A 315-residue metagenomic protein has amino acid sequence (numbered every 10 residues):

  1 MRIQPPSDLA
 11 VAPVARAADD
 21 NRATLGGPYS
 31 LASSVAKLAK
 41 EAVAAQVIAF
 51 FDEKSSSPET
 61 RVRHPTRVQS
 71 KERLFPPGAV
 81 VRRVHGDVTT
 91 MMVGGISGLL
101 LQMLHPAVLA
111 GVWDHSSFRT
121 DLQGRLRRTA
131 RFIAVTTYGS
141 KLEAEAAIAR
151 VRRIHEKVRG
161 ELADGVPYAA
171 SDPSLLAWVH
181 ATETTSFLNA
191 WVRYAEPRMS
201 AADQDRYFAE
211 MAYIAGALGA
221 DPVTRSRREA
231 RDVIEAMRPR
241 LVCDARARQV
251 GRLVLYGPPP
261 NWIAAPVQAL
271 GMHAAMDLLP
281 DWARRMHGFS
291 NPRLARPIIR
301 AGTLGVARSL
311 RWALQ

Functional and structural regions predicted by a protein language model:
R2-W178, T182-Q315: Mature, function-bearing regions of proteins
